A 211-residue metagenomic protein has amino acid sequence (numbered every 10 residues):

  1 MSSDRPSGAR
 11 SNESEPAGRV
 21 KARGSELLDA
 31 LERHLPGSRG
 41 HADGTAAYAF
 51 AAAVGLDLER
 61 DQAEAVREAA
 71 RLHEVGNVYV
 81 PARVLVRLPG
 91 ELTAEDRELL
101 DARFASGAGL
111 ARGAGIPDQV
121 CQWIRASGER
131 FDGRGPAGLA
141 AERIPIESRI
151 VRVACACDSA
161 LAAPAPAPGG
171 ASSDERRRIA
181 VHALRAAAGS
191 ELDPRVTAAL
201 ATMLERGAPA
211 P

Functional and structural regions predicted by a protein language model:
M1-A22: Short, low-complexity N-terminal regulatory "tails/caps" that precede and couple sensory modules
E15-P211: Histidine- and acidic-residue-rich, metal-dependent catalytic cores
